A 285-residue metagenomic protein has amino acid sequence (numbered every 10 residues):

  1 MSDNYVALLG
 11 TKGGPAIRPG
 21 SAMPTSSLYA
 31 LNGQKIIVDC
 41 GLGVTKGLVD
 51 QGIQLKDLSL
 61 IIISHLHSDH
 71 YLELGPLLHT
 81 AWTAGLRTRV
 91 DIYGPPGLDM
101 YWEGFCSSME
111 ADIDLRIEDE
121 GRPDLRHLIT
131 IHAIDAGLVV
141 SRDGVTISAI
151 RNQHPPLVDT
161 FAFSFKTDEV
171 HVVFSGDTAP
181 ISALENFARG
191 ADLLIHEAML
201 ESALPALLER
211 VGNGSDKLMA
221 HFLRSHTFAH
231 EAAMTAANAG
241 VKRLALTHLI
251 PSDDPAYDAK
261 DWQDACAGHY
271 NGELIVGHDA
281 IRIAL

Functional and structural regions predicted by a protein language model:
M1-N186, K260-L285: Binuclear metal-dependent hydrolase catalytic cores
A162, H171-V173, A179-H278: Cap/insert and terminal regions of metallo-dependent hydrolase folds
